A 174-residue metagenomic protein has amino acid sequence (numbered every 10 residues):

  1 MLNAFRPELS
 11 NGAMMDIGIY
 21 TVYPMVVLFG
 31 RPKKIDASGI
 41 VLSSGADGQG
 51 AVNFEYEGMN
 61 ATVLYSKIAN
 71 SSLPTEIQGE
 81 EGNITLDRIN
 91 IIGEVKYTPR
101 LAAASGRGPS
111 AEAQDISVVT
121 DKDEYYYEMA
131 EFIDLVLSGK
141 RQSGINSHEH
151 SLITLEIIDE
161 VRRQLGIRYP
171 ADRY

Functional and structural regions predicted by a protein language model:
M1-I35: Predominantly a Rossmann-like dinucleotide-binding segment in NAD(P)-dependent oxidoreductases
L2-A4, G108-E112: Short, basic/glycine-rich phosphate-binding loops at helix/coil junctions that contact nucleotide phosphates
E8-M15, Q114-D123: A short glycine-threonine-serine/GTX helix/turn-capping micro-motif
G18-V22, Y125-M129, S151-T154: A structural signal for well-ordered alpha-helical scaffolds and beta->alpha junctions
V22-E94, V119, A130-S138, Y174: Contiguous beta-strand/loop segments that form the cofactor/metal-binding neighborhood of enzyme cores
T75, I92-G108: Short polybasic amphipathic segments
S117-A130, N146: Active-site loop of classical SDR/Rossmann-like NAD(P)-dependent oxidoreductases, centered on the catalytic Tyr-X3-Lys
E131-Y174: C-terminal helix-rich "cap/oligomerization" subdomain common to oxidoreductases
